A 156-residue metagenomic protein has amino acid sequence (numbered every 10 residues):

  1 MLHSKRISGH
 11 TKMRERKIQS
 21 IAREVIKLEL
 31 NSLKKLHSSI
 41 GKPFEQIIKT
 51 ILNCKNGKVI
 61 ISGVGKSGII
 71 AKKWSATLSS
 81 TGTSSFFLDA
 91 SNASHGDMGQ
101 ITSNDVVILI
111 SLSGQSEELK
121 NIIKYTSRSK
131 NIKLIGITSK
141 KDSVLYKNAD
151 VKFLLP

Functional and structural regions predicted by a protein language model:
M1-K12: N-terminal amphipathic/basic-hydrophobic helices that include classical n-h-c signal peptides and signal-anchor
T11-G57: An N-terminal, well-structured beta->alpha segment
L52, N56-P156: Glycine-rich phosphate-binding loops that contact phosphosugars or nucleotide phosphates
